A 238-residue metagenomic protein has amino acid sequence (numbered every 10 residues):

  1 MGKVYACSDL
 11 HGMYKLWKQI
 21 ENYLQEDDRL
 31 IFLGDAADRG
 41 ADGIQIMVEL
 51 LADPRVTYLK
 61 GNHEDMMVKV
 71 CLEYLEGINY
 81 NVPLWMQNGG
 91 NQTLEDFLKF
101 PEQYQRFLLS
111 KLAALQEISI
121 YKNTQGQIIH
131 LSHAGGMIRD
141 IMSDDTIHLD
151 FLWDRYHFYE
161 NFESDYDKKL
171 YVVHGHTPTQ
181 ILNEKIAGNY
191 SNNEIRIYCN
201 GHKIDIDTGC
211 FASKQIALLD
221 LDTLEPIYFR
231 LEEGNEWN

Functional and structural regions predicted by a protein language model:
M1-E49: N-terminal active-site segment of His-dependent metallophosphoesterases
K3-H11, I128-G135, I204-I206: Active-site-proximal beta-strand elements of phosphoester/diester hydrolases
A6, L30-F32, Y58-L59, H130 (+2 more regions): Residue-level marker for buried hydrophobic side chains located in beta-strands that build the well-ordered beta-sheet
A6-C7, K15-K18, L75-I78, F100-E102 (+4 more regions): Catalytic phosphate/metal-binding cores of nucleic-acid and nucleotide-processing enzymes, i.e., regions that mediate
D9, D35, L50, G61-N62 (+5 more regions): Divalent metal-coordination and catalytic microenvironments
G43-I120, G126-Q127, Y159: Active-site neighborhood of divalent metal-dependent phosphoester bond hydrolases
Y104-E184: His/acidic metal-ligating clusters that form di-metal
F162-N238: Acidic, His/Gly-rich catalytic cores of divalent-metal-dependent hydrolytic chemistry
